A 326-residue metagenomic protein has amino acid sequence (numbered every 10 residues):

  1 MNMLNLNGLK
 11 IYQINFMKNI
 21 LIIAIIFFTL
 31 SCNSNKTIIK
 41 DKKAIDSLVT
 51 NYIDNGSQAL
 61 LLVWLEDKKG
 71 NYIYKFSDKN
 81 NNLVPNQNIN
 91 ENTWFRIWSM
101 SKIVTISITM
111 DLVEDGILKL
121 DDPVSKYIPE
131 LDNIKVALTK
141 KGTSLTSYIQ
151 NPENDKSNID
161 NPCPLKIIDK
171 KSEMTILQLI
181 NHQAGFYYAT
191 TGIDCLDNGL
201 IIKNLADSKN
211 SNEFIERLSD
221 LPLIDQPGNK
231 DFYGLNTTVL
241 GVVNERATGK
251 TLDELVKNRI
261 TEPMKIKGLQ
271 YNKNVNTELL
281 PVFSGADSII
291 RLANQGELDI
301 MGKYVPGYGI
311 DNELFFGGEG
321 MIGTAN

Functional and structural regions predicted by a protein language model:
M1-M3: Methionine residue identity
L6-L9, Q13-F16: Short hydrophobic targeting helices and cationic amphipathic motifs that mediate membrane/organellar targeting
K18-I23: Sec-dependent signal peptide recognition, specifically the positively charged N-region followed immediately by
L30-S31: C-terminal motif of bacterial Sec signal peptides marking the signal peptidase cleavage site
I39-F95, I117, N133-K140: Short, conserved catalytic-motif segment at the N-terminal edge
V49, K69, R96-V124, T237-E245: Active-site SXXK
N55-S57, N88, K119, I168-E173 (+1 more regions): Extracellular/periplasmic catalytic domains that process cell-envelope and extracellular macromolecules
I134-N326: Short, surface-exposed loop or secondary-structure junction motifs that flank catalytic or metal-binding residues
